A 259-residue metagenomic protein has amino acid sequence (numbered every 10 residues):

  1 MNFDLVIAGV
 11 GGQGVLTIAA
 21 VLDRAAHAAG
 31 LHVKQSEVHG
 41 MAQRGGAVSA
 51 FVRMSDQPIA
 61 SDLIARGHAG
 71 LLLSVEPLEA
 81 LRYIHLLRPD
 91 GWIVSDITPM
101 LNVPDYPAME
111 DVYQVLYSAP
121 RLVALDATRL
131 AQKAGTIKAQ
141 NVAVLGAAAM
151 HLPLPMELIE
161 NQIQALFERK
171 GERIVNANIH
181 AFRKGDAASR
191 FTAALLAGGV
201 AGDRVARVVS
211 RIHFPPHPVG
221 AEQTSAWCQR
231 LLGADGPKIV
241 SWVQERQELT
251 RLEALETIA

Functional and structural regions predicted by a protein language model:
M1-A259: Active-site cofactor/cluster-binding pocket
